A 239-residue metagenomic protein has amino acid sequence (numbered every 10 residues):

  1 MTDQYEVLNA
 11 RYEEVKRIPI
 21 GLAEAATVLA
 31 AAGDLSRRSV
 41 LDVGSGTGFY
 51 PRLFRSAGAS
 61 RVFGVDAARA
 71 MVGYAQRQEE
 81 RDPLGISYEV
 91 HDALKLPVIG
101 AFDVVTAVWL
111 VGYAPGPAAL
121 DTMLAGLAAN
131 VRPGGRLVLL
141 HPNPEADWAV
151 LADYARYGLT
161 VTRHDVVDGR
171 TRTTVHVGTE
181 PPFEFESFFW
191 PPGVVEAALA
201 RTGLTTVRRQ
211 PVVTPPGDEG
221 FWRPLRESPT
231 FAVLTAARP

Functional and structural regions predicted by a protein language model:
M1-L35, F49, L53: Conserved class I S-adenosyl-L-methionine
R38-G44: Conserved class I S-adenosyl-L-methionine
T47-K95: Class I SAM-dependent methyltransferase SAM/SAH-binding core
T106: A conserved beta-strand element that flanks and buttresses the S-adenosyl-L-methionine
W109-Y113: Short catalytic micro-motifs in class I SAM-dependent methyltransferases
D121-P133: A short glycine-rich, Lys/Arg-flanked "PGG" loop and its adjoining helix->strand segment in the class I
V138-A198: SAM-dependent methyltransferase
A198, T202-P239: C-terminal lobe and adjacent flexible extensions of AdoMet/dcAdoMet transferase-like proteins
